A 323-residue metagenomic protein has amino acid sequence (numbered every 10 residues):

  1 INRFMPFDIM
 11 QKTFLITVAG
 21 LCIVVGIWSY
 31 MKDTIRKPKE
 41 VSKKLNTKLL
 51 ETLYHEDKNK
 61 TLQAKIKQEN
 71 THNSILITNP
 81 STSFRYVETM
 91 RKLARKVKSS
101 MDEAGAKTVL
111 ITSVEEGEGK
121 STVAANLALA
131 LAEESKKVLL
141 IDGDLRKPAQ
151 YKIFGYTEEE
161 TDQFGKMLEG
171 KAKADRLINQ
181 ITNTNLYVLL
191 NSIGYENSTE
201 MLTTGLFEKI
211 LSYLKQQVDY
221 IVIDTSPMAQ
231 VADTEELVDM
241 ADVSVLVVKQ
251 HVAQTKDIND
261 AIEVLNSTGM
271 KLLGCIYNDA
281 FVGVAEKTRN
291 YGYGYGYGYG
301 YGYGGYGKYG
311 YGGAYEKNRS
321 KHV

Functional and structural regions predicted by a protein language model:
I1-P6, M10: Polar/charged helix-initiation
Q11-K137, L145-D162, Y195-E196, G205 (+1 more regions): Short boundary/hinge segments that flank catalytic cores
V41, L93, I111, D142-D144 (+6 more regions): Residue-level signature of catalytic and energy-coupling elements of molecular machines, predominantly ATP/GTP-dependent
T47, Y220, V243-L246, G274: Well-ordered beta-strand positions
G155-R176: N-terminal glycine-rich dinucleotide-binding loop that anchors FAD/FMN and/or NAD(P) in oxidoreductases
Q163-L168, L189-D233: Switch II (G3) loop of P-loop NTPases
G170-E196: Conserved inter-motif catalytic segment of the P-loop NTP-binding fold
Q216, M228-H251: Inter-motif core of Ras-like GTPase G domains
